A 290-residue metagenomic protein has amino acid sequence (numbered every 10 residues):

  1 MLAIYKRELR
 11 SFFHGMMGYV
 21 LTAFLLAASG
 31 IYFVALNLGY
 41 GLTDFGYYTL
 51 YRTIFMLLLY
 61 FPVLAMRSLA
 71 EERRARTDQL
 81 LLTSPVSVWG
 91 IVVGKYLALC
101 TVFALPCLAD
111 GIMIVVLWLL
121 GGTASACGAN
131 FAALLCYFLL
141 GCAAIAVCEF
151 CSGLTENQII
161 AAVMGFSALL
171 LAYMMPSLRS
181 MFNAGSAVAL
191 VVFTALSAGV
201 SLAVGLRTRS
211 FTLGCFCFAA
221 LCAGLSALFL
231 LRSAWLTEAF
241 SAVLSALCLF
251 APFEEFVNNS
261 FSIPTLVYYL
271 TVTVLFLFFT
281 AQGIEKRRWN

Functional and structural regions predicted by a protein language model:
M1-E71, I112, A203-L213, F218 (+2 more regions): Hydrophobic alpha-helical transmembrane segments
A3, R7-S11, Q79-T83, G153 (+1 more regions): Short amphipathic alpha-helical coupling elements at transmembrane boundaries
Y19, W89, Q158-I159, P264: Residues that define the loop-to-transmembrane-helix transition and helix capping in multi-pass membrane transporters
L25-S29, A98-L99, F166-L170, C222 (+1 more regions): Residue-level recognition of pore/gate-forming positions within transmembrane alpha-helices of multi-pass
S29-L36, Y40-M56, A98-G165, Y173-M181: Secretory targeting signals
Y51-I54, A133-L140, S186-L196, G214-F218 (+1 more regions): Alpha-helical transmembrane segments of polytopic membrane proteins
S68-C100: Helix-loop-helix units of permease transmembrane domains in multi-pass membrane transporters, especially ABC
Q158-F256: Transmembrane helix segments
